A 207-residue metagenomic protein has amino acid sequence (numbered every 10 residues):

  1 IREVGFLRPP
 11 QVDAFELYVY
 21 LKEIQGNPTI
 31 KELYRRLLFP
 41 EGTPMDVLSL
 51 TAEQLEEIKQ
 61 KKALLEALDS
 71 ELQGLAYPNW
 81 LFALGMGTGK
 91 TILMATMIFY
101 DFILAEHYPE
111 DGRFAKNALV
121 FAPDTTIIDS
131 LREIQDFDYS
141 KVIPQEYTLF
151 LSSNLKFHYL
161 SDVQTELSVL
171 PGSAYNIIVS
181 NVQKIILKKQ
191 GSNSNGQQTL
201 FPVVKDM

Functional and structural regions predicted by a protein language model:
I1-M207: RecA-like P-loop NTPase motor core of helicase/translocase proteins
